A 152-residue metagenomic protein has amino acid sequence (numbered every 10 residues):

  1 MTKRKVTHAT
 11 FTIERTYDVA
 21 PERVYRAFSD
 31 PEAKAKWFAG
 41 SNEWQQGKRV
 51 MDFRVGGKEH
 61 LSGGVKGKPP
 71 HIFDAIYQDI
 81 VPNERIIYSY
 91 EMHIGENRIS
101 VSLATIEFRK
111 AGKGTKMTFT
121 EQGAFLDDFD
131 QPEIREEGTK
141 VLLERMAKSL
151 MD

Functional and structural regions predicted by a protein language model:
M1-Q45: Hydrophobic ligand-binding cavity/cleft-lining segments
H8-E14, P21, Q46, K58 (+4 more regions): Intrinsic-disorder/low-complexity, polar/charged segments enriched in Ser/Thr/Lys/Arg/Asp/Glu/Gln
T12, E32-P70: Short beta-edge strand/loop motif at the mouth of beta-sheet-based domains
R15, R49, F73-D79, S102-R109: Hydrophobic/aromatic beta-strand elements that line small-molecule binding cavities or substrate pockets in beta-rich
P21-E22, D52-R54, Q78-R85, E107-K116: A short, structured loop/turn motif at beta-sheet edges
V24-Y25, K34, E59, Y77 (+4 more regions): Hydrophobic pocket/interface hotspot
H60-P82, I86-Y88: Helix-adjacent hinge/juxtasegments
S89, H93-K140: Beta-strand/loop substructures that line and gate deep hydrophobic ligand-binding cavities in soluble
